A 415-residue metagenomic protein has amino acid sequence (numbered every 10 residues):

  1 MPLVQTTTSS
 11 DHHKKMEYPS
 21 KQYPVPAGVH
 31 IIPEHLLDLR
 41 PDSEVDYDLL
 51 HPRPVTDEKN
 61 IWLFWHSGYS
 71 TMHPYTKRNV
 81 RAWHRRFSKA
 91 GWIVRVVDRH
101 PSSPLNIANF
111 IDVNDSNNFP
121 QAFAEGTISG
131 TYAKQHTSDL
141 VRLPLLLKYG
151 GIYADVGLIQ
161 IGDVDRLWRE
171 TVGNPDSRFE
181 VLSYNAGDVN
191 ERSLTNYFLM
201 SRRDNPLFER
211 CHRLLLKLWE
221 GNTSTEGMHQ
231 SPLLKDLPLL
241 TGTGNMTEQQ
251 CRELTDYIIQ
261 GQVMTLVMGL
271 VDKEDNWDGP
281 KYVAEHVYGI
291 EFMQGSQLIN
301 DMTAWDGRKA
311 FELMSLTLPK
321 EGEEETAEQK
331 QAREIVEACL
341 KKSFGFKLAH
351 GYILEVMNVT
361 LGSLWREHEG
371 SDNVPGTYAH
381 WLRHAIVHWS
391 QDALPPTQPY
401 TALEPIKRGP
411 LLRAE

Functional and structural regions predicted by a protein language model:
M1-S138, V156-E415: Glycosyltransferase-associated regions of secretory-pathway enzymes, highlighting luminal stem/catalytic domains
D139-G151: Small-residue hinge/turn detector
